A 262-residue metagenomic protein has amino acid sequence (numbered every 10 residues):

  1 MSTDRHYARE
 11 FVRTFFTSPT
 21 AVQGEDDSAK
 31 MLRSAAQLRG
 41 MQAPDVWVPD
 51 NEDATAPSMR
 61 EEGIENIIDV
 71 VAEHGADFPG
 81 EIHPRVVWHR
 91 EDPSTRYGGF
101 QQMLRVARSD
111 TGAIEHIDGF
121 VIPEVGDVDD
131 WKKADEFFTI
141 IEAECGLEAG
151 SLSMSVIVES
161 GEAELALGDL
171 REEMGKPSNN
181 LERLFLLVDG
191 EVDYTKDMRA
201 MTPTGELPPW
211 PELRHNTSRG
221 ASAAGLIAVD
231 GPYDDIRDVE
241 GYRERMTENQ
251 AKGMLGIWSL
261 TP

Functional and structural regions predicted by a protein language model:
M1-P262: Expand to "…catalyze enediolate/carbanion chemistry for C-C bond making/breaking, isomerization, decarboxylation
